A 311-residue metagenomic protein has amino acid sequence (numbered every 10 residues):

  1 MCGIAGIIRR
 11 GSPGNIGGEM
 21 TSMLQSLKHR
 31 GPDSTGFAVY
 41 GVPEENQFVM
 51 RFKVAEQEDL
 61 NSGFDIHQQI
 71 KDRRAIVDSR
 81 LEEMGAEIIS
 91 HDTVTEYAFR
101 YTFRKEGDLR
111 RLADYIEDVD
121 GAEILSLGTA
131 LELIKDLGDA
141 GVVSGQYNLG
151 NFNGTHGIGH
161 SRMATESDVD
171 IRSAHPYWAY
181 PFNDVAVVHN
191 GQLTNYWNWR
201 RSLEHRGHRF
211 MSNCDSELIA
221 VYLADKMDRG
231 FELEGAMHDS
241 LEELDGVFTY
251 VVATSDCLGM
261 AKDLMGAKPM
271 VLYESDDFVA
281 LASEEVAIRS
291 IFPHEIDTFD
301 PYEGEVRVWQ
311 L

Functional and structural regions predicted by a protein language model:
M1-L311: Conserved short alpha-helical segments that host acidic/polar catalytic motifs at enzyme active sites
